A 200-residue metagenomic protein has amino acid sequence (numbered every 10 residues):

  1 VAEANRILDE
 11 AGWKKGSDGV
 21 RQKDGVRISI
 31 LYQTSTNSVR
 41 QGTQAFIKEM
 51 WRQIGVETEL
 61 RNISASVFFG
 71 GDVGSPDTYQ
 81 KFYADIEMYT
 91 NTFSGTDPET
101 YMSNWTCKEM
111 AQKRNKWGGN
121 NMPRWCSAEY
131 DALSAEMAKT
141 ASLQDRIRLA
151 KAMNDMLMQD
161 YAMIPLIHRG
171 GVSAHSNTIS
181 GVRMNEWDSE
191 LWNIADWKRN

Functional and structural regions predicted by a protein language model:
V1-A2, G16-R27, G74-F82, S103-A135 (+2 more regions): Short, solvent-exposed loop/beta-turn-alpha elements that line the ligand-binding surface or hinge of extracytoplasmic
V1-Q53, N121-C126, A152, R199: Append "and occasionally in soluble cytosolic enzymes with long acidic Gly/Pro-rich linkers
E3-I7, G42-F46, Q53, V67 (+5 more regions): Extracytoplasmic/secreted proteins, especially bacterial periplasmic and envelope-associated proteins
A11-S35, Y79-T90, A138-N177: Bilobed periplasmic-binding protein-like "clamshell/Venus-flytrap" ligand-binding domains
Y32-T43, Y89-D97, D131: A short, hydrophobic secondary-structure junction motif
S35-T43, L60, S64, N121-E129 (+1 more regions): Extracytoplasmic/periplasmic, Sec-exported soluble proteins
A45-F46, G71-G74, M88-F93, T100-Y101 (+6 more regions): Extracytoplasmic/cell-surface-exposed regions of Actinobacterial cell-envelope-associated and secreted proteins
R52-Q112: Periplasmic binding protein-like
